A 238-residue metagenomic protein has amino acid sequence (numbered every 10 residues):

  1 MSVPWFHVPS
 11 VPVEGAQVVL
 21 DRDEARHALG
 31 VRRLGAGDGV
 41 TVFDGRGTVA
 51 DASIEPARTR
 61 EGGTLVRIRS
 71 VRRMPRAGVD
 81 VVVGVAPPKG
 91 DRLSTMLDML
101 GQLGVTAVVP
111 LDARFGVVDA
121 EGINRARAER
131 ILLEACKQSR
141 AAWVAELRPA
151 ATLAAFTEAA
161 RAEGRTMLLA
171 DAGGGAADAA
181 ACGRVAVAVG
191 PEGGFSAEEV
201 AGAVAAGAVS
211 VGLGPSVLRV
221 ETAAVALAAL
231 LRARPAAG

Functional and structural regions predicted by a protein language model:
M1-R73: N-terminal positively charged helical leader segments and presequences
P4-W5, Q17, G39, G63-L65 (+6 more regions): Structural motif
P9-V11, R22-D23, G45-R46, P87 (+3 more regions): Fold-independent oxyanion-binding glycine-rich loops and adjacent beta-strand/coil segments at enzyme active sites
A28, L93-M96, E199: Hydrophobic side chains in well-ordered alpha-helices
R73-L168: RNA substrate-binding interface of SAM-dependent RNA methyltransferases
G164-V204, A208-L213: Active-site/ligand-binding-proximal alpha/beta "capping" segment
A197-G238: Structured adenosyl-cofactor binding patch, chiefly the S-adenosyl-L-methionine
